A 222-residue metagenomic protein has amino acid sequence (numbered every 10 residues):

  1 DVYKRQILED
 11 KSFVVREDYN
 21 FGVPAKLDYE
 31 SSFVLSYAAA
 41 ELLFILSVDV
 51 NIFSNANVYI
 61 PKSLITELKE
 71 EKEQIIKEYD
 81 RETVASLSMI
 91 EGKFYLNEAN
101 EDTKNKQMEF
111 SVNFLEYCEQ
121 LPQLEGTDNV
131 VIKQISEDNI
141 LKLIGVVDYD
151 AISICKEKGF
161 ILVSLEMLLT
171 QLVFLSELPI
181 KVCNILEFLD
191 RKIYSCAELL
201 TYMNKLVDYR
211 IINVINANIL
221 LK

Functional and structural regions predicted by a protein language model:
V2-Y3: Short, small-residue-biased leader/transition segments that mark boundaries at the very start of proteins
E9-V14: Non-catalytic interface/linker regions that flank or bridge core catalytic/transmembrane domains
R16-P24: A short, well-structured juxtamembrane/interface segment
L27-I161, L168-K222: Active-site-proximal, substrate-binding regions of enzyme catalytic domains and RNA-binding/basic surfaces
